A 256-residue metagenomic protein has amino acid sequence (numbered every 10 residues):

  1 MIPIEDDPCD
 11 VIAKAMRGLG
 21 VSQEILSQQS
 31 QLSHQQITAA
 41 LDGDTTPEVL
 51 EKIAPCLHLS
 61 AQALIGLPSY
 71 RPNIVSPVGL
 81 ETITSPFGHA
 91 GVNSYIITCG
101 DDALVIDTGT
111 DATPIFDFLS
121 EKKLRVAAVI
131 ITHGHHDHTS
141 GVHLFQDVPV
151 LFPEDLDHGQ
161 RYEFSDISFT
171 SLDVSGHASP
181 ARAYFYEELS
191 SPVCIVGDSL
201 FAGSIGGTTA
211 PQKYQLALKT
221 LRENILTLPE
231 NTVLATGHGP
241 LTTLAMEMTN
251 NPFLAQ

Functional and structural regions predicted by a protein language model:
M1-L19: A short, Lys/Arg-rich alpha-helix, primarily the initiator
S22-S27, I53: Short alpha-helical "recognition helix" segments of helix-turn-helix
Q31-T45: Recognition helix of helix-turn-helix/homeodomain-like DNA-binding domains that insert into the DNA major groove
E48-A63: DNA major-groove recognition helix of helix-turn-helix/homeodomain DNA-binding modules
P72-E121, A183-G197: Conserved beta-strand hairpin/beta-sheet module of binuclear metal-dependent hydrolase folds, prominently
I96-T98, G159-L189: Core dinuclear metal-dependent hydrolase active-site scaffold
A103, A178-Q256: Metallo-beta-lactamase
A103, D111-T170: Active-site HxH/HxHxD metal-binding segment of metal-dependent hydrolases
